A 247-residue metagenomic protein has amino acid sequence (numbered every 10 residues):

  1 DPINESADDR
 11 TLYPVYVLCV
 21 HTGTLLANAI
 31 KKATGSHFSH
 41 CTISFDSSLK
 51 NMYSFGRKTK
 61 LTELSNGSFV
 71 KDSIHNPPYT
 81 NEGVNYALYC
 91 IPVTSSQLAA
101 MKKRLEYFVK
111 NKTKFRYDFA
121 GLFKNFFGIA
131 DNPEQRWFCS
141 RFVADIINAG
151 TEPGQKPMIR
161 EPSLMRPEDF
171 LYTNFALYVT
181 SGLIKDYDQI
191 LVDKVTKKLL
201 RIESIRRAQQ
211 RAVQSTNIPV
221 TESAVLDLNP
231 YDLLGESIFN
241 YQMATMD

Functional and structural regions predicted by a protein language model:
D1-D247: Cysteine-nucleophile amide-bond enzymes
